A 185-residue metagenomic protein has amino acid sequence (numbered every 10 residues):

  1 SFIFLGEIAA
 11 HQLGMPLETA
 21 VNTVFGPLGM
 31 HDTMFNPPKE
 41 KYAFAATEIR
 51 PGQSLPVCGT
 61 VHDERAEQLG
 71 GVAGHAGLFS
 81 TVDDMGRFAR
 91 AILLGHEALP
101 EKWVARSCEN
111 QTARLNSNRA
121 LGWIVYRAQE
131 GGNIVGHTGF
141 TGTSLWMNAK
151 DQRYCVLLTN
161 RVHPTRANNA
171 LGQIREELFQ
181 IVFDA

Functional and structural regions predicted by a protein language model:
S1-N133: Short, surface-exposed loop or secondary-structure junction motifs that flank catalytic or metal-binding residues
R90-L93, D151, L157: Hydrophobic alpha-helical membrane-insertion segments
G136-G139: Short loop/turn motifs at secondary-structure junctions and domain boundaries
T141-Y154: Short, surface-exposed beta-strand/loop micro-motifs that present aromatic residues
L158-V162: Short beta->alpha transition motifs characteristic of CBS
H163-A185: Generic C-terminus detector
